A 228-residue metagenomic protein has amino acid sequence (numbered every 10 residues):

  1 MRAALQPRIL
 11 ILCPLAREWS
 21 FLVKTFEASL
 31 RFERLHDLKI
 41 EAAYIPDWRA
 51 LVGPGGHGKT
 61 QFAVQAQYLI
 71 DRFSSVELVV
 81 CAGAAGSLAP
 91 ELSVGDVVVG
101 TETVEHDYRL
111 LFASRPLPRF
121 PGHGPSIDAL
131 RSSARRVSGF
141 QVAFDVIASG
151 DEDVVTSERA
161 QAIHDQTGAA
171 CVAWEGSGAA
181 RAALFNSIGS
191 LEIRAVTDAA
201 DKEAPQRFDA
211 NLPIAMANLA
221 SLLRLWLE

Functional and structural regions predicted by a protein language model:
M1-A3: Basic/polar N-terminal segments that are highly enriched at the extreme N-terminus, encompassing both cleavable
L5-Q6, E33-E228: Glycine-rich phosphate- or other oxyanion-binding loops that anchor nucleotides, phosphorylated ligands
R8-L30, Y44, R49: Short, conserved "active-site rim" segments that organize catalytic pockets and cofactor/ligand binding
